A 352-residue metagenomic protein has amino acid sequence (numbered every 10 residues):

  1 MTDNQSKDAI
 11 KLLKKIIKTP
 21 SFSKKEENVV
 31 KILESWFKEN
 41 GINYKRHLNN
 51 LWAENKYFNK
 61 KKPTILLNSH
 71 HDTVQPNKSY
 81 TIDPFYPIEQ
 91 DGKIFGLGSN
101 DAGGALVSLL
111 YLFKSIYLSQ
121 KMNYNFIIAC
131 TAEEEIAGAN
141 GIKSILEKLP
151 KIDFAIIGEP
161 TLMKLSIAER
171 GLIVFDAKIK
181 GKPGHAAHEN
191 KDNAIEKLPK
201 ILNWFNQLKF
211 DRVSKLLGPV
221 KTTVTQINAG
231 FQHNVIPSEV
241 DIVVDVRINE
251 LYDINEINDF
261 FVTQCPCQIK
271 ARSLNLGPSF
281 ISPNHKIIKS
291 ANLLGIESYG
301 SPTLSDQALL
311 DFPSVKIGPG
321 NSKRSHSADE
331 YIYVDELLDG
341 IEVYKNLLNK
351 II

Functional and structural regions predicted by a protein language model:
T2-P76, E239-V243, I257-F260, V334-K345: N-terminal helical capping/dimerization or prosegment-like subdomains of hydrolases acting on amide or phosphate bonds
N4, I167, D176-I352: Metal-dependent amide/peptide-bond hydrolase catalytic core, centered on the "pita-bread" metallohydrolase fold
K14, E34, V107-L110, K114 (+4 more regions): Predominant activation on well-ordered alpha-helical scaffold segments within soluble catalytic domains
Y44, P87-E89, V224-I227: A structural signal for short hydrophobic beta-strand segments in well-ordered beta-sheet cores
K62-I127, V334: Active-site metal-coordination/substrate-binding segment of hydrolases, especially metallo-dependent peptidases
I65-L67, A129, F154-I156, V315-I317: Hydrophobic/aromatic beta-strand patches that form the interior of the parallel beta-sheet core in alpha/beta enzyme
H71, E134, P160, A186 (+1 more regions): Active-site metal-binding loops of divalent metal-dependent hydrolases
A102-V174, K178: Acidic/histidine-rich catalytic neighborhood of metal-dependent amide-processing enzymes
